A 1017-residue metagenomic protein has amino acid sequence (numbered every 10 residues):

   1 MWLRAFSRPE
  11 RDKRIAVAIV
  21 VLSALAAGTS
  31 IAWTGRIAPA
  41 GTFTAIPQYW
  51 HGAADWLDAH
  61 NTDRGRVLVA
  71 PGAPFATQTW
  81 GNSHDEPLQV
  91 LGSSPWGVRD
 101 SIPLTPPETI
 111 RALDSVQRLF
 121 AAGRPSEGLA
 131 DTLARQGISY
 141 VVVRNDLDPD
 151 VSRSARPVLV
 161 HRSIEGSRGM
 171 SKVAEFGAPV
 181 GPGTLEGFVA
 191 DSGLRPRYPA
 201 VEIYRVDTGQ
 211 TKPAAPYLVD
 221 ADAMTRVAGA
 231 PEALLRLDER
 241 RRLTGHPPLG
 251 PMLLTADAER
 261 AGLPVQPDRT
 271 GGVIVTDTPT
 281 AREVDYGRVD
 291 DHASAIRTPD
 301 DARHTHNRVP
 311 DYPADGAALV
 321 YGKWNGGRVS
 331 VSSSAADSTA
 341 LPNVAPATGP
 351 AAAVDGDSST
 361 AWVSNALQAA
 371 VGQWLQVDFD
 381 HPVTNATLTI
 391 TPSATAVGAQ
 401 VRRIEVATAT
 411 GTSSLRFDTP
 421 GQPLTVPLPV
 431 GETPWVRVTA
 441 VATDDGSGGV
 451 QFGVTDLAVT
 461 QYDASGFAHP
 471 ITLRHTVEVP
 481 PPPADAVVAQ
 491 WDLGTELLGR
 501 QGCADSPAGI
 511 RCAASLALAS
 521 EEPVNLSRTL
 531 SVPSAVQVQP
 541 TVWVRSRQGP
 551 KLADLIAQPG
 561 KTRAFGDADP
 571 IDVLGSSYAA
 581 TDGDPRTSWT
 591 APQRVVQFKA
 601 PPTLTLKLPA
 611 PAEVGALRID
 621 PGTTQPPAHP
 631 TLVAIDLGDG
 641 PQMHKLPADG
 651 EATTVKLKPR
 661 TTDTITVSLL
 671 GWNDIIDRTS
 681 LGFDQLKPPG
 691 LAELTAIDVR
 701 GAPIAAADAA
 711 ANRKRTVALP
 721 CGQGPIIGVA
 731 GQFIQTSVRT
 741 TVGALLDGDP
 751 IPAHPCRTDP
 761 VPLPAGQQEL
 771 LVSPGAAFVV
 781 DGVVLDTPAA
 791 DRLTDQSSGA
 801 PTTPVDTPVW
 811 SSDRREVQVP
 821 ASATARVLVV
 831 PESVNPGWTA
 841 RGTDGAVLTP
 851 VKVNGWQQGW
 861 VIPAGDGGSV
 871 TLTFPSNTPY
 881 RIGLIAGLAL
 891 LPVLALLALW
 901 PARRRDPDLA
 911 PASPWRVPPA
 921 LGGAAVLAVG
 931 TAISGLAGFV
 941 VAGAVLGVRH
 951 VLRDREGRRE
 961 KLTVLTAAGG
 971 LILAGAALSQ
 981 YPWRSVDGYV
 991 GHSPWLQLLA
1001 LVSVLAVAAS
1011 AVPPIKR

Functional and structural regions predicted by a protein language model:
M1, G943-A944, Q997-V1012: Hydrophobic cores of alpha-helical transmembrane segments in multi-pass inner/ER membrane proteins, independent
W2-A32, S913-V926, L965, G969-G970: Signature aromatic-anchored transmembrane alpha helix within multi-pass, membrane-resident enzymes that catalyze glycan
W2-A5, A27-A32, L894-P901, V951 (+2 more regions): Hydrophobic membrane-targeting alpha-helices
D12-R14, S23-G799, A823, S934-L936: Extracytoplasmic
I19-A24, E960-G975, A1000-A1006: Hydrophobic alpha-helical membrane-interfacial segments at the cytosolic entry of transmembrane helices
Q373-L375, H381-T384, P392, E405 (+7 more regions): Active-site-proximal, structured, solvent-exposed surfaces of multi-pass membrane proteins that position macromolecular
D908-P911, A1011-R1017: Actinobacteria-biased recognition of intrinsically disordered, low-complexity terminal regions
V986-L996: Non-cytosolic membrane-interface motifs at loop->transmembrane helix junctions
